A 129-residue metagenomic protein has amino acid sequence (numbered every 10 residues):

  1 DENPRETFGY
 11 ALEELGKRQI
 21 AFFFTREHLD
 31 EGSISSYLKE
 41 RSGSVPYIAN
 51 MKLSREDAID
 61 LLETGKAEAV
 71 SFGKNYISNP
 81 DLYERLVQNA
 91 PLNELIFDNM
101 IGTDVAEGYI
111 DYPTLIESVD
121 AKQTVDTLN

Functional and structural regions predicted by a protein language model:
D1-N129: Flavin-dependent oxidoreductase catalytic cores
